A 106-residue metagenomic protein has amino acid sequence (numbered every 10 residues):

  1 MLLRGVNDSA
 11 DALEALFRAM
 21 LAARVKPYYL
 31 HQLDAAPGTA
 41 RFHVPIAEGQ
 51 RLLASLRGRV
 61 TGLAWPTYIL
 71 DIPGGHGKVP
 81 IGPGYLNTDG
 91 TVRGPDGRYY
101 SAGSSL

Functional and structural regions predicted by a protein language model:
M1-G5: Core AdoMet radical
N7-M20, G77-K78: Catalytic cores of alpha/beta
L21-L106: Auxiliary Fe-S-binding modules of radical SAM enzymes
